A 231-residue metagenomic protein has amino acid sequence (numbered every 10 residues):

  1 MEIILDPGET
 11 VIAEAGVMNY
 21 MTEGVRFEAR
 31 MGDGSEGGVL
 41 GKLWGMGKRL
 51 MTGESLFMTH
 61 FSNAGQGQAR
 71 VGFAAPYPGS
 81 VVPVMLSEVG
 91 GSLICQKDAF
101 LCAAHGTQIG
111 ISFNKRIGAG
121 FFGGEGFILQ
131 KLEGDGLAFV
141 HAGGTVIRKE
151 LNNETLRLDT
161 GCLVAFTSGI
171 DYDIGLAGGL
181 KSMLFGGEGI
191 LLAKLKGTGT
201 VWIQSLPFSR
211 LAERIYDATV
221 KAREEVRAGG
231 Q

Functional and structural regions predicted by a protein language model:
M1-Q231: Composition-driven recognition of glycine/serine/threonine/acidic- and proline-rich low-complexity segments and repeats
